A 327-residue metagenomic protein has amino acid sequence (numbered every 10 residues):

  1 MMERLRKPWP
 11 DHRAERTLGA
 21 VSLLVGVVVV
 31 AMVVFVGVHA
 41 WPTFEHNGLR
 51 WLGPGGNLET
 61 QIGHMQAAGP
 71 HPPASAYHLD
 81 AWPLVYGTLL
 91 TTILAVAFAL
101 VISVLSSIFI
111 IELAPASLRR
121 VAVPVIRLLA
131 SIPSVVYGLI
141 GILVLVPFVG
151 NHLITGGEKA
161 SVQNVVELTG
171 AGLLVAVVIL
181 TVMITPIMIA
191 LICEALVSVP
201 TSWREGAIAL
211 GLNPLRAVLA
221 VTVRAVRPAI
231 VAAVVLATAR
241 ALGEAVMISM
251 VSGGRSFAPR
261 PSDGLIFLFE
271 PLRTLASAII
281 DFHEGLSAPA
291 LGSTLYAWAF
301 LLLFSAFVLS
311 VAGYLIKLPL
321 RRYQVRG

Functional and structural regions predicted by a protein language model:
M1-S22, G313-G327: Transmembrane alpha-helical segments of polytopic membrane transport and secretion proteins
E3-T17, G37-A95, P115, D281-G292: Periplasmic/extracellular loop-to-transmembrane helix junction in inner-membrane transport proteins
R6, L94-I126, P147, L153 (+1 more regions): Transmembrane-helix boundary motif in ABC transporter permease subunits
D11, P115-V123, T201-A232: Amphipathic cytosolic juxtamembrane alpha-helices at the membrane-cytosol interface of multi-pass membrane transporters
H46-W82, G138-V182, S252-G253, D263-F267: Membrane-interfacial helix termini and adjacent extracytoplasmic/periplasmic loops of multi-pass transporters
L79-F109, V234, L302, V308: Transmembrane alpha-helix signature in integral membrane proteins
L128, M188-A195, V199, P214-S252: Transmembrane alpha-helices
I248-L303: Interhelical loop and adjacent transmembrane-helix boundary motif in polytopic membrane transport permeases
